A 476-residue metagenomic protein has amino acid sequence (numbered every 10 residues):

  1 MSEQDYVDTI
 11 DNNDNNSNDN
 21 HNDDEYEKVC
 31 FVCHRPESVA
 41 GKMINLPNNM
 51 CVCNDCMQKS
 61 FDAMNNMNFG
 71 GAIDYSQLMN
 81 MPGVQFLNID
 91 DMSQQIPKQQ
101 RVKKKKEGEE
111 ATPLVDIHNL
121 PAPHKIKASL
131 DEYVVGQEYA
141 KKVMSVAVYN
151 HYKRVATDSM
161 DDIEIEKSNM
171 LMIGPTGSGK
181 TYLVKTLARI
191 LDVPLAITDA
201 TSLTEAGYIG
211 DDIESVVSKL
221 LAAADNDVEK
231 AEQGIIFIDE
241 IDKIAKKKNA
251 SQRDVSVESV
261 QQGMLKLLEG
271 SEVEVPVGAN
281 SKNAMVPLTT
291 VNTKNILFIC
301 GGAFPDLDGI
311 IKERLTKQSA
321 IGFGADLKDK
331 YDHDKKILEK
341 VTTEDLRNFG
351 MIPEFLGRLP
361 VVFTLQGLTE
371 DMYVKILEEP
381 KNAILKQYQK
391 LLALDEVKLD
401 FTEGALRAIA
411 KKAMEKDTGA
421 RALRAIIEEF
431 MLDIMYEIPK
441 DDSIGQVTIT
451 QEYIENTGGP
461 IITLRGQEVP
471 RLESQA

Functional and structural regions predicted by a protein language model:
M1-F237, D242-A476: Non-catalytic accessory segments flanking P-loop/AAA+ NTPase cores
